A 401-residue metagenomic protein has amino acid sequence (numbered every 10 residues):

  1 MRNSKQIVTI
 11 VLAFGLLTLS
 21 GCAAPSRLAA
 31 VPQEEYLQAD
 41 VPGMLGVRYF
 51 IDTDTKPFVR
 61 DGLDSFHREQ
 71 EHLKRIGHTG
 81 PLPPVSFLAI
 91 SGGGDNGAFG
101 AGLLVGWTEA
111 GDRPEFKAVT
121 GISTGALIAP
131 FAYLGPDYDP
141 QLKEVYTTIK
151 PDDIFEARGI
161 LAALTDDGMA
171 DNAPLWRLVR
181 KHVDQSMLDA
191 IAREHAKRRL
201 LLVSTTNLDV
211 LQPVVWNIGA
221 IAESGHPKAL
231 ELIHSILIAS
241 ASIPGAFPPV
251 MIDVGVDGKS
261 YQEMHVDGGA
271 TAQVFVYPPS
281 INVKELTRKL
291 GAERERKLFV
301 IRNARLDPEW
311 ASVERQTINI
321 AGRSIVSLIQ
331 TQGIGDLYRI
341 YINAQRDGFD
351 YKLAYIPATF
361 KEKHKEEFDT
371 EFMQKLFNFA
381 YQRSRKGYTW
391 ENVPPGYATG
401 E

Functional and structural regions predicted by a protein language model:
M1-V11: Bacterial N-terminal signal peptides that target proteins for export
A13-L16: Processing junctions and N-termini across compartments
T18-G21: C-terminal motif of bacterial Sec signal peptides marking the signal peptidase cleavage site
A23-K117, Y133-E401: Patatin-like phospholipase
G94, I122-S123: Catalytic nucleophile serine of serine hydrolases, specifically the conserved "nucleophile elbow" pentapeptide
I128-F131: Hydrolases whose catalytic domains are alpha/beta-hydrolase-1, hotdog thioesterase, or metallo-beta-lactamase-like
